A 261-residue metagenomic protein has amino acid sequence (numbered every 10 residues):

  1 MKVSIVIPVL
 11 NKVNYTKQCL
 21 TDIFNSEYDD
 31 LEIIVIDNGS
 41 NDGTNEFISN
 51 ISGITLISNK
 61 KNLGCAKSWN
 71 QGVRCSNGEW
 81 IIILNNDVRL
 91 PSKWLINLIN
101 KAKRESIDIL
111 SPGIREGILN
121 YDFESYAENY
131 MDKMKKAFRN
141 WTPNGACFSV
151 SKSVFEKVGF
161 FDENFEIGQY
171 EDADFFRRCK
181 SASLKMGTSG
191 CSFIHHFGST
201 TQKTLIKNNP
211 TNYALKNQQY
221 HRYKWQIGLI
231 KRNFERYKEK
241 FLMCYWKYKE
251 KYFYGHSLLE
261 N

Functional and structural regions predicted by a protein language model:
T21-D30: Short, acidic, metal-binding catalytic loop of nucleotide-sugar glycosyltransferases
D29, D37-E46, K61, N85 (+1 more regions): A conserved acidic beta->alpha catalytic loop
N59-S76: Glycine-rich, basic loop-to-helix element that forms the pyrophosphate-binding segment of sugar-nucleotide handling
I81: Short aromatic/hydrophobic "clamp" motif used to bind/position activated sugar donors
V88, S92-E124: Conserved donor NDP-sugar-binding/catalytic core segment of glycosyltransferases
R115, E166, S189-K207: Active-site donor/metal-binding and catalytic loop motifs of nucleotide-sugar-dependent glycosylation enzymes
E116-G117, M131-S153, G168: A recurrent flexible, glycine/aromatic-enriched loop bordering the glycosyltransferase active site that acts as
N140-T142, E156-S181, K185-T188, S192-H195: Donor nucleotide-sugar recognition loop
